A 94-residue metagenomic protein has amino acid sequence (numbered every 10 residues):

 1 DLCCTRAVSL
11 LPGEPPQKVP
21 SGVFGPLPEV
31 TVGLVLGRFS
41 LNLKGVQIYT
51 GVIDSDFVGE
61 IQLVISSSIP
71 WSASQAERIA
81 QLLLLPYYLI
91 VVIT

Functional and structural regions predicted by a protein language model:
D1-T94: DUTPase catalytic domain/fold
